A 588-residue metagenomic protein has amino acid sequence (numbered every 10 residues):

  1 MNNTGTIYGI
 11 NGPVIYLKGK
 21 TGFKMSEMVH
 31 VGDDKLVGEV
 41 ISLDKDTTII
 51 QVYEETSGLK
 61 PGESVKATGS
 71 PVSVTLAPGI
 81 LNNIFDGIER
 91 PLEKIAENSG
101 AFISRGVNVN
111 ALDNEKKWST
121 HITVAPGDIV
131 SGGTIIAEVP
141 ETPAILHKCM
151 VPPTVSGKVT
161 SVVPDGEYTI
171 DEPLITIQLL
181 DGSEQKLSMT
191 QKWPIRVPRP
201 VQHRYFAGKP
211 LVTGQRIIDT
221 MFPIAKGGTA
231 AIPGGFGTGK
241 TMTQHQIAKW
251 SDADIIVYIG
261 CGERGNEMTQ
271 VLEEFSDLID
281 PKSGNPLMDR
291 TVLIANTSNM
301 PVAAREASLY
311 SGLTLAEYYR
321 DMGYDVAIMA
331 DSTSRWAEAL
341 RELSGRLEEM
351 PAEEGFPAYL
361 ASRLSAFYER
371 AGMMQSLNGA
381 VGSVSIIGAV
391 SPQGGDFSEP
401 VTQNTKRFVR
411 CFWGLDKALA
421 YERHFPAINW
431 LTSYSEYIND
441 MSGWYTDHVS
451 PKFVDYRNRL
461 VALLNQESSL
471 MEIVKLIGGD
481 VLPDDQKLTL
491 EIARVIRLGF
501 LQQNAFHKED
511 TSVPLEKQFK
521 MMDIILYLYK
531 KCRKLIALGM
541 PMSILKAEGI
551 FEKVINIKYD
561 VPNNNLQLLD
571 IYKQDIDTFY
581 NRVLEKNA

Functional and structural regions predicted by a protein language model:
M1-S104: N-terminal accessory targeting/assembly segments
K20, D34, S70-P71, E89 (+5 more regions): Short, surface-exposed secondary-structure boundary micro-motifs
S42-T48, P78-E89, I145-D165, Q185-R199: Short, compositionally biased
K45-T48, S70, V155-V159, D219 (+3 more regions): Metallocofactor- and cofactor-centric catalytic cores in central/energy metabolism, strongly enriched
V52, S57, S119-I129, V159-E167: Short histidine-centered loop motifs in beta-beta connectors
E97-P153, T169-G228, T243-Q246, P281-M300 (+1 more regions): P-loop NTPase nucleotide-binding/switch module
T220-M221, G227-E552: P-loop NTPase catalytic core
G539-A588: C-terminal amphipathic alpha-helical interaction region
